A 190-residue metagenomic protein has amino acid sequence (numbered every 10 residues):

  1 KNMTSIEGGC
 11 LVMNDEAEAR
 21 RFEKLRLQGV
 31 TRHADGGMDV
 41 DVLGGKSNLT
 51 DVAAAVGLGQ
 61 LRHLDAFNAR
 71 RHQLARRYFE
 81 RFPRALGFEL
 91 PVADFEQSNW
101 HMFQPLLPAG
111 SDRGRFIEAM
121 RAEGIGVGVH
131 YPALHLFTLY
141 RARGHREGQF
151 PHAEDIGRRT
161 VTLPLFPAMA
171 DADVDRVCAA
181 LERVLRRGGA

Functional and structural regions predicted by a protein language model:
K1-N2, G37: Exposed boundary/loop context
N2, I6-L11: Glycine-rich phosphate-binding loop of ATP-grasp-fold ATP-dependent ligases
N14-A190: PLP-dependent aminotransferase class I/II
